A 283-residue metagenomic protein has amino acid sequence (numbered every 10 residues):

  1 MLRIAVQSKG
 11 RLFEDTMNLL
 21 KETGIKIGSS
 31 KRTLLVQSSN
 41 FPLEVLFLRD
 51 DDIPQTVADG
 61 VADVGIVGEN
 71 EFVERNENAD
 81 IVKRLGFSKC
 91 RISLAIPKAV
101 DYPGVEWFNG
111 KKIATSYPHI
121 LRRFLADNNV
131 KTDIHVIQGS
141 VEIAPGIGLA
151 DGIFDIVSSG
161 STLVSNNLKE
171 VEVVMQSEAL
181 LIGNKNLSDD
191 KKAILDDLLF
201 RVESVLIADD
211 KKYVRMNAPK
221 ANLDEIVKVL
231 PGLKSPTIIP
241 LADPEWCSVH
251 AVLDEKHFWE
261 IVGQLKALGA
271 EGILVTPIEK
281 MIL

Functional and structural regions predicted by a protein language model:
M1-L43, E69-D80, R84-R91, A99-L283: Small-molecule-sensing regulatory modules
Q37-Q55: Active-site-flanking structural segment that lines cofactor/substrate pockets
D51-T56, V61-N78: Pocket-flanking alpha-helical
